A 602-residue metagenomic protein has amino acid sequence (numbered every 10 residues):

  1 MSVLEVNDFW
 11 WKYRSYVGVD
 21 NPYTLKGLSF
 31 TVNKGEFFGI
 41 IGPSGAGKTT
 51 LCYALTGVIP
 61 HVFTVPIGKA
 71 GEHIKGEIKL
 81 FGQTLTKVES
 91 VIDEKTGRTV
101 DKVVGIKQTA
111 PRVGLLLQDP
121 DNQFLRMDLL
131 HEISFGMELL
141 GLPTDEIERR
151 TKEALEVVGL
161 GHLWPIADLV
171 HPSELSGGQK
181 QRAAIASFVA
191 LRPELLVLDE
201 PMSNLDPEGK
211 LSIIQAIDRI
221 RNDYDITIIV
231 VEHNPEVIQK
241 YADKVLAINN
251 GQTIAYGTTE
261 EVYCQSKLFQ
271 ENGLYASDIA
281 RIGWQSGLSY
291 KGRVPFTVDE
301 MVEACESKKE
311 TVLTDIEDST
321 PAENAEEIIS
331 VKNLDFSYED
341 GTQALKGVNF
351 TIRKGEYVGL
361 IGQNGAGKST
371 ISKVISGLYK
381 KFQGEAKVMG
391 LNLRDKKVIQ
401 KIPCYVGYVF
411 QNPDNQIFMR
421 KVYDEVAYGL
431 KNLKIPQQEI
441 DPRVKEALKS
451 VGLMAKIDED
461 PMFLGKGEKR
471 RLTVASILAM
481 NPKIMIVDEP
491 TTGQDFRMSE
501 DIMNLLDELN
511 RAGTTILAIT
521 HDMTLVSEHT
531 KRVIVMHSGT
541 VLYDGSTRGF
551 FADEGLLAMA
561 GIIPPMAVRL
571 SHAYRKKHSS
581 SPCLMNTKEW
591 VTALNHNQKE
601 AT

Functional and structural regions predicted by a protein language model:
I41-P43, I361-Q363: The feature captures the beta-strand-to-loop junction immediately N-terminal to the Walker
T56, S376: Helix-to-loop junction immediately C-terminal to a conserved catalytic motif
G68-K87, E94, G384-R394, I402: Conserved ABC transporter NBD signature motif
E146-P165, Q438-K456: Conserved ABC ATPase "signature" region
V170-L175, Q179, D460-L464: Conserved ABC ATPase signature
L196-D199, M485-D488: Catalytic Walker B motif of ABC-type/P-loop ATPase nucleotide-binding domains
I238-K240, V526-E528: A short, surface-exposed alpha-helical micro-motif characterized by mixed small hydrophobic and charged/polar residues
